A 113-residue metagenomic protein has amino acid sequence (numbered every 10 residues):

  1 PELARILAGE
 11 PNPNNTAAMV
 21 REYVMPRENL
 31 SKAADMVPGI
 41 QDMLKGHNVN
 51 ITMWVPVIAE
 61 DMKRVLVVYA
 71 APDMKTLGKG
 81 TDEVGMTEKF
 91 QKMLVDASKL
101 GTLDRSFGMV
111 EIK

Functional and structural regions predicted by a protein language model:
P1-Q91, V95-K113: Short S/T/G/P-rich N-terminal loop/turn motif that feeds into the first structured element of a domain
